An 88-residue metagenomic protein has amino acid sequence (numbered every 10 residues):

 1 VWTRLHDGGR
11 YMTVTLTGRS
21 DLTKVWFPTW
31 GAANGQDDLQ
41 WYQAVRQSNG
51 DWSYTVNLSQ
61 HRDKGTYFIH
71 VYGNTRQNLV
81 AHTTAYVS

Functional and structural regions predicted by a protein language model:
V1-H6: Short beta-strand segments of immunoglobulin-like
G8-V14: Structural beta-strand segments of beta-rich domains
G18-K24: Short proline/glycine-enriched turn/loop motifs at strand-loop junctions of beta-rich domains
W26-P28, D37-N49, Y86: Solvent-exposed serine/threonine-rich low-complexity stretches and specific carbohydrate-binding patches
P28, F68-Y72: Extracellular recognition modules
Q40, R46-N57, D63-G65: Aromatic sugar-binding surface patches on proteins that engage polysaccharides or sugar-phosphate polymers
G73-Q77: Surface-exposed loop/turn motifs at beta-strand-loop junctions within extracellular Ig-like and Fibronectin type III
L79-S88: Edge beta-strands of extracellular beta-sandwich domains
